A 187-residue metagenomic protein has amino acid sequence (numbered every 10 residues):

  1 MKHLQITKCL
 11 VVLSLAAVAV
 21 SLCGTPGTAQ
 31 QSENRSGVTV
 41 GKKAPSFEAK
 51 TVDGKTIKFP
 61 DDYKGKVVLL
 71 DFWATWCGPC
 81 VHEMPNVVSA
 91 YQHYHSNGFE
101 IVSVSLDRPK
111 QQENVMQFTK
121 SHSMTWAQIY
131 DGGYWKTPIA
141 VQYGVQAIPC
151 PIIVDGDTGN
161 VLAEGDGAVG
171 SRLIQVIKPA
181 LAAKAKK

Functional and structural regions predicted by a protein language model:
M1-S46, K186-K187: N-terminal targeting signals for export/organelle localization
K42, K55, G159-N160: Residue-level signal for well-ordered, solvent-exposed loop/turn and beta-edge residues enriched in charged/polar side
E48-V68: A short beta-strand-turn-helix
K64-G65, S96, M124, V145: Active-site acidic short loop of glycosyltransferases
K66-V68, F72-W76, E83, R108 (+1 more regions): Short pre-active-site segment immediately N-terminal to redox-active cysteine/selenocysteine motifs in thiol-based
H82-H122, G132-V141, S171, Q175: Structural microenvironment flanking redox-active thiols in thiol-disulfide oxidoreductases
H122-M124, D131-K178: Thiol/disulfide oxidoreductase modules built on the thioredoxin-like
